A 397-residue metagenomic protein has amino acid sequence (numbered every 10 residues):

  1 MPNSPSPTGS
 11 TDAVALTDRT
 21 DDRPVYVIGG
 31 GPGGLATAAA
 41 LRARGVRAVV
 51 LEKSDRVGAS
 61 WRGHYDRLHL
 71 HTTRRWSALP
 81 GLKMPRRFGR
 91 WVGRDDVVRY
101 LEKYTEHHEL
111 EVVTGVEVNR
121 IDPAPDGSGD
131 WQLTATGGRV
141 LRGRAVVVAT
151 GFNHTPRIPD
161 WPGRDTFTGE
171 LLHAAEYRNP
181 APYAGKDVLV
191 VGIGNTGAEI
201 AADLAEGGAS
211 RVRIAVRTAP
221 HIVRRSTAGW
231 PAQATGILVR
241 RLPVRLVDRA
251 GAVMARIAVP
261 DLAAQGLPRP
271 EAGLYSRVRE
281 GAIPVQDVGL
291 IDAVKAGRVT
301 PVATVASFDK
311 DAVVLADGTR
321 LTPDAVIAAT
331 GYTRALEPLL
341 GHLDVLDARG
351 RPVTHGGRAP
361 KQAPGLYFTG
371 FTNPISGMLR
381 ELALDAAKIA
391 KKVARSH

Functional and structural regions predicted by a protein language model:
P2-G30, L35-S54, G58-S60, G89-G229 (+1 more regions): Flavin (primarily FAD) cofactor-binding/catalytic cores of flavoenzymes
H64-G89, Q233-R245: N-terminal glycine-rich dinucleotide-binding loop that anchors FAD/FMN and/or NAD(P) in oxidoreductases
